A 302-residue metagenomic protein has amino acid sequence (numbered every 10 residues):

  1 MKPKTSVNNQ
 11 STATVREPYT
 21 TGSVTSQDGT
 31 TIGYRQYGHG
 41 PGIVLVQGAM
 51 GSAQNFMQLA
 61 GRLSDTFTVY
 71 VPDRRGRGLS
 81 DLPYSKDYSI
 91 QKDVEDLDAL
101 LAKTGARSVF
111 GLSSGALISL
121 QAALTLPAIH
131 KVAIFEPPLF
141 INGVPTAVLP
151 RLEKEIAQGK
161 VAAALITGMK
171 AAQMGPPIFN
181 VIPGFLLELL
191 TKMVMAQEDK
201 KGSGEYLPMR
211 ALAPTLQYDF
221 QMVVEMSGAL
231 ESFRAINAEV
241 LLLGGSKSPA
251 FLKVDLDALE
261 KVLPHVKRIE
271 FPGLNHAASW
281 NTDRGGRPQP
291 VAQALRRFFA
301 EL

Functional and structural regions predicted by a protein language model:
S23-L82: Conserved HGGG/HGGXW glycine-rich cap/lid loop of the alpha/beta-hydrolase fold
M50, R74-G78, L139, G273-A278: Alpha/beta-hydrolase active-site loop signature
Y70, R74-F110, G285-Q293: Active-site loop/oxyanion-hole signature of alpha/beta-hydrolase fold enzymes
A106-G143: Conserved hydrolase catalytic core segment
T191-G228: Hydrophobic, aromatic-rich cap/lid helix
I236, L242-G244: Short beta-strand/loop motif that positions the catalytic acidic residue of the alpha/beta-hydrolase fold
P249-D255: Conserved alpha/beta-hydrolase "acid-adjacent" motif
H265-L302: Catalytic active-site module of serine/aspartate enzymes centered on a nucleophile-bearing elbow/loop
